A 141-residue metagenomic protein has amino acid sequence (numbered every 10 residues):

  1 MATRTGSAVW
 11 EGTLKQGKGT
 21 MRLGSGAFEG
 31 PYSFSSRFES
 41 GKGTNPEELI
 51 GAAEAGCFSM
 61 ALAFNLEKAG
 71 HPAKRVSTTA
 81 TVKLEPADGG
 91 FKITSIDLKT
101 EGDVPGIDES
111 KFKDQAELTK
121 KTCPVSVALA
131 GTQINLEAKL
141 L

Functional and structural regions predicted by a protein language model:
M1-A52, S59-L141: Extended beta-strand/beta-hairpin segments
